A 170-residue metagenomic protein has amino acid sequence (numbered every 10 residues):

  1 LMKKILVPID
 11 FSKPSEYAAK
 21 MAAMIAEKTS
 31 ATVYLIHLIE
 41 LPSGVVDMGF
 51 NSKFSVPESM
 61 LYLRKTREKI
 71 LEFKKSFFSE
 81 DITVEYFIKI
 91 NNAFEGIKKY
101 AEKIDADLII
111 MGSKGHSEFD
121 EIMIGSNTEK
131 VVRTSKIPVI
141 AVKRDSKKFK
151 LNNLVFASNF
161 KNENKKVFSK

Functional and structural regions predicted by a protein language model:
L1, P14, M21, K75-I109: Structural beta-alpha unit
M2-F54, N153-K170: Small/aliphatic-rich secondary-structure junction motif
K4, M24, K28, I97-K147: Gly/Ser-rich helix-loop-strand patches that form or flank binding pockets for ribonucleotide-derived cofactors
A18, T66-K69, N127, V167: Hydrophobic alpha-helical membrane-association signature
Y34-I36, E85-K89, I140: General small-molecule cofactor/ligand-binding pocket signal
V46-V56, E72-E80: Inter-domain helical "communication" segments and dimerization helices that couple sensory or membrane-embedded modules
F54-E68: A short acidic, glycine-rich active-site loop that binds or catalyzes chemistry on phosphate/adenosine moieties
